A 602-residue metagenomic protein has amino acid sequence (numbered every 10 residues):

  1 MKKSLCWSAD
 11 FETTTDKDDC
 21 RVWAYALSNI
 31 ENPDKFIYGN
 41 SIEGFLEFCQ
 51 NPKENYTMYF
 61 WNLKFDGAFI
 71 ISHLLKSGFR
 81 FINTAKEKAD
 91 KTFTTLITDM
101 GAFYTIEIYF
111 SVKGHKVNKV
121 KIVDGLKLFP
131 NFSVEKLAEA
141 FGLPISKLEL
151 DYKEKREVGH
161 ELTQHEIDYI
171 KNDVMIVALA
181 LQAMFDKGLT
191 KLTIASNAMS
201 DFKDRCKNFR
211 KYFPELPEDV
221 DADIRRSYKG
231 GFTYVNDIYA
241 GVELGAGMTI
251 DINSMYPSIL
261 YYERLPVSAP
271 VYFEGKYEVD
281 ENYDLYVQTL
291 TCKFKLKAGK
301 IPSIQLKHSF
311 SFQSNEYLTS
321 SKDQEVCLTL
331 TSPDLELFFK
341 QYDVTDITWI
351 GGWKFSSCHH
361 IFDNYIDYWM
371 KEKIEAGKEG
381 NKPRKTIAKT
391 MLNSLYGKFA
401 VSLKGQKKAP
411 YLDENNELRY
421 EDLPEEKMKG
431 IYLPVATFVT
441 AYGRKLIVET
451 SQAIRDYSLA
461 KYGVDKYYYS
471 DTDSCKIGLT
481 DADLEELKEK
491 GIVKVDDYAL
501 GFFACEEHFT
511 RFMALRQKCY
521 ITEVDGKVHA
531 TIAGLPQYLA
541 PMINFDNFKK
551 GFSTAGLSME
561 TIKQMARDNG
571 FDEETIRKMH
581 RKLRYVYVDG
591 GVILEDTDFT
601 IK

Functional and structural regions predicted by a protein language model:
M1-C6, K17-N62, A68-K602: Conserved acidic
T14: Conserved Rossmann-like nucleotide-cofactor binding loop
